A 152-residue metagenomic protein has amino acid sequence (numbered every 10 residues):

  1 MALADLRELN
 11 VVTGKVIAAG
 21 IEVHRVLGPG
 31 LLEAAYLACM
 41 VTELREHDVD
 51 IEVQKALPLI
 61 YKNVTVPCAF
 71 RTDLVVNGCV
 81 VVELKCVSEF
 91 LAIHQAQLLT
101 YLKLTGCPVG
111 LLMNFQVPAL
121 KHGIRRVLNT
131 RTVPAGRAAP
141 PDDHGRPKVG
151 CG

Functional and structural regions predicted by a protein language model:
M1-E8, T132-G152: Intrinsic disorder/low-complexity segments
M1-V26: Interdomain/boundary linker segments immediately adjacent to catalytic/signaling cores
G28, I51, T72-F90, Y101: Conserved catalytic cores of phosphodiester-cleaving nucleases, focusing on short active-site segments
P29-Y36: Hot-dog-fold acyl-thioester-processing enzymes
R45-K62: A short acidic/basic microdomain associated with nuclease active sites
K85-T132, R137: Nucleic-acid nuclease catalytic cores
